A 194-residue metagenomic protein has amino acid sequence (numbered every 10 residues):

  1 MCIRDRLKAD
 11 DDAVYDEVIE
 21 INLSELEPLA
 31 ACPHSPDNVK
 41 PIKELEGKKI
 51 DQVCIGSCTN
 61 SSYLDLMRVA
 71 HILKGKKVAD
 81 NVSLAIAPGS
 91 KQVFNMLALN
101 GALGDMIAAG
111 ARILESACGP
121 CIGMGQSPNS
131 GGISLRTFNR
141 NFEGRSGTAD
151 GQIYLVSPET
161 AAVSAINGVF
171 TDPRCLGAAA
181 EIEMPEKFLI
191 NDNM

Functional and structural regions predicted by a protein language model:
R4-M194: Fe-S-dependent hydro-lyases/dehydratases of central metabolism
